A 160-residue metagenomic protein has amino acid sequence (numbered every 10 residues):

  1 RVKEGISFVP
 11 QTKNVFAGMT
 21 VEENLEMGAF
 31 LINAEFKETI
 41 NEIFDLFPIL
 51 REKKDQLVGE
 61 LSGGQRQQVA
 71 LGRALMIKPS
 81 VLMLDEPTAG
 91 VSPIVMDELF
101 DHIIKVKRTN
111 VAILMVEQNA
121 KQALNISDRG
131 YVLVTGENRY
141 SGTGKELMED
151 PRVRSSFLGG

Functional and structural regions predicted by a protein language model:
V21-E38, L46-P48, G160: ABC-type ATPase nucleotide-binding domains, specifically the catalytic core motifs of the NBD
L57-L61: Conserved ABC ATPase signature
A74-L75: ABC ATPase C-loop
K78: Conserved catalytic motifs of ABC-family nucleotide-binding domains
L82-E86: Catalytic Walker B motif of ABC-type/P-loop ATPase nucleotide-binding domains
D97-T109: Helical segment within the ABC ATPase nucleotide-binding domain
R129, S141: Short, glycine/charged-rich "phosphate-handling" switch motifs in NTP-dependent and phosphotransfer domains
